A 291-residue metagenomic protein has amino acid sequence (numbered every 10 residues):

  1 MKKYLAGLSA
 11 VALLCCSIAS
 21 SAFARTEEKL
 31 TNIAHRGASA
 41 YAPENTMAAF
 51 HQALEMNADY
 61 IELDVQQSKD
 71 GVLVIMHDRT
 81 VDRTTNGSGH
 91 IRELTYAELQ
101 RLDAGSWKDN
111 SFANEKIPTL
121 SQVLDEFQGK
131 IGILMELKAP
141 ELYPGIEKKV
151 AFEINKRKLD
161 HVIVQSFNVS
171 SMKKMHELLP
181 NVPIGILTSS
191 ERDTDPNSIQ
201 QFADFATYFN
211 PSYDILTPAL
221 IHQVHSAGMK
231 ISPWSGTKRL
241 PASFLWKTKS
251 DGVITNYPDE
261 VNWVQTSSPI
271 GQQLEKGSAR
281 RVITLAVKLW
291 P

Functional and structural regions predicted by a protein language model:
K2-S9, L14-P291: Phosphate-group recognition and catalysis centered on beta-loop-alpha active-site segments
